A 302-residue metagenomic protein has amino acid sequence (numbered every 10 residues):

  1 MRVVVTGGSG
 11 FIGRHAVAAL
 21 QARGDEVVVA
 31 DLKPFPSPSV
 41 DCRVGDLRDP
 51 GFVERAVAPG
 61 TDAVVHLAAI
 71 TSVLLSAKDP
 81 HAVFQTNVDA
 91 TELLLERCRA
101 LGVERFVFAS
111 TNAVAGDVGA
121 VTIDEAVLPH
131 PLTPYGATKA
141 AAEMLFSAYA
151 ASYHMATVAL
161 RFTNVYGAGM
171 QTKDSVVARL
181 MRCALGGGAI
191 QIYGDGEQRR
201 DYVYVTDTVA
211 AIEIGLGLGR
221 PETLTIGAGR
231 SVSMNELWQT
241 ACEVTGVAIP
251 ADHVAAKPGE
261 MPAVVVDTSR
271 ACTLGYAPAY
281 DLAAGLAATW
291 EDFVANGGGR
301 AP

Functional and structural regions predicted by a protein language model:
V3-A22: N-terminal Rossmann NAD(P)H-binding glycine-rich loop of SDR-like oxidoreductase domains
D25-P36: Conserved glycine-rich Rossmann-like NAD(P)H-binding loop of the short-chain dehydrogenase/reductase
D41-A63: Conserved Rossmann-fold cofactor-binding substructure of NAD(P)-dependent oxidoreductases
A68-T71, S110-T111: Conserved NAD(P)H cofactor-binding loop of Rossmann-fold oxidoreductase domains
K78-L93, A100, R105, V114-A159 (+2 more regions): Catalytic helix-loop patch of NAD(P)-dependent Rossmann-fold dehydrogenases
A184-P302: C-terminal substrate-binding subdomain of Rossmann-fold SDR/epimerase-dehydratase oxidoreductases
